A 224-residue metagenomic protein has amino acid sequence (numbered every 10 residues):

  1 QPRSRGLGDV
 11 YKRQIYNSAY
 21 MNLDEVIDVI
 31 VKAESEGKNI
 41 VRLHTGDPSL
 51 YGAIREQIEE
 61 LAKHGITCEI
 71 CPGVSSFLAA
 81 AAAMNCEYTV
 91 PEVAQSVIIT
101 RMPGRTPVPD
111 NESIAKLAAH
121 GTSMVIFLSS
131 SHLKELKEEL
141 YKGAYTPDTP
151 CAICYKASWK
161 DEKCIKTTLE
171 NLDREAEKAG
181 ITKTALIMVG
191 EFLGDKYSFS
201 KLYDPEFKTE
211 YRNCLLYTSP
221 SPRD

Functional and structural regions predicted by a protein language model:
Q1-Y11, Y217-D224: Single conserved hydrophobic/aromatic residue that forms the stacking wall/gate of nucleotide- or nucleobase-binding
S4-R5, D9-C71, D173, A185: Class I S-adenosyl-L-methionine
D9, A83-M84, E139: Residue-level signal for well-ordered alpha-helical positions
R13-A19, T67-E69, Y88-Q95, A144-I153: Short hydrophobic/aromatic-enriched beta-strand-loop microsegments
M21-E25, P72-S76, L128-H132: Short beta->alpha linker loops
E36-I40, S96, G104-S219: A contiguous loop/helix-start segment that scaffolds small-molecule binding in enzyme catalytic cores
D47-H120, K163-K166: Class I SAM-dependent methyltransferase SAM-binding "motif I" and its flanking Rossmann-like core
